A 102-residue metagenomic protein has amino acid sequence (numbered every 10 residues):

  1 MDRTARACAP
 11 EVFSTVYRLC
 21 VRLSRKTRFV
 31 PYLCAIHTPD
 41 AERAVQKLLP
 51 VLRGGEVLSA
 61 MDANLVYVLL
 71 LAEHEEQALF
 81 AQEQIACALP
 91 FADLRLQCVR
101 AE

Functional and structural regions predicted by a protein language model:
M1-R6, A35-P39, V66: A generic short-segment signal for beta-strand/edge and adjacent turn/coil regions
M1-V21, L52: Signal-transducing coiled-coil linker helices
E11-R18, R25-R43: Catalytic-site or vestigial catalytic-site microsegments of nucleotide-handling domains
L19-K26, A41-Q77: Conserved helix-loop-beta segment at the catalytic/binding core of cyclic-nucleotide signaling proteins
V30-Y32, E56-L71, P90-E102: A short glycine-enriched loop-to-beta-strand structural element that forms part of the catalytic core of nucleotide
L79-R95: An amphipathic, aromatic/His-enriched active-site/gating alpha helix that lines ligand/cofactor pockets
